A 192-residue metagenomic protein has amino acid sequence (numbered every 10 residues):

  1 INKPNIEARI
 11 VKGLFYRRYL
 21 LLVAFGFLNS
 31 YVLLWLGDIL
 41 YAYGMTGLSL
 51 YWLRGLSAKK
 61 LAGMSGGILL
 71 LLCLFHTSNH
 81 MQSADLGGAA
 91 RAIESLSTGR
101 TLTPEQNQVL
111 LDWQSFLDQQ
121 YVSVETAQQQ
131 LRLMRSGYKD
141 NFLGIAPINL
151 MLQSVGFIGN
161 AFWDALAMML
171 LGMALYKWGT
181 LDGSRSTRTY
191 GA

Functional and structural regions predicted by a protein language model:
I1, I39-W52, A161-G183: Specific transmembrane alpha-helix
I1-D85: Internal alpha-helical transmembrane segments
R9, G13, F25, I148 (+3 more regions): Residue-level detector of functional hotspots within protein domains
R9, R17-R18, R54, R91 (+3 more regions): Arginine residue identity/basic-tract feature
Y51-M64, A174-A192: Solvent-exposed interhelical
G67-W163: Long hydrophobic alpha-helical segments that form multi-pass transmembrane helix bundles in integral membrane proteins
